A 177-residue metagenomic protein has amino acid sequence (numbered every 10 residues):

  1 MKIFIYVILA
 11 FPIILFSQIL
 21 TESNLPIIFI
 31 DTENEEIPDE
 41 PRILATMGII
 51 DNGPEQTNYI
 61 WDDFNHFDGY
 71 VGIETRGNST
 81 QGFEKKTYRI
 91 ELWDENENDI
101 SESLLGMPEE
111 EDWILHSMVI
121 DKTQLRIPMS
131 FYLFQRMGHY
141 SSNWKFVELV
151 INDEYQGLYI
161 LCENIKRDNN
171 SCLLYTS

Functional and structural regions predicted by a protein language model:
M1-K2, S177: Accessible peptide chain termini
I3-I14: Sec-dependent N-terminal signal peptides
Q18-S177: Phosphate-handling architecture centered on phosphoinositide signaling
